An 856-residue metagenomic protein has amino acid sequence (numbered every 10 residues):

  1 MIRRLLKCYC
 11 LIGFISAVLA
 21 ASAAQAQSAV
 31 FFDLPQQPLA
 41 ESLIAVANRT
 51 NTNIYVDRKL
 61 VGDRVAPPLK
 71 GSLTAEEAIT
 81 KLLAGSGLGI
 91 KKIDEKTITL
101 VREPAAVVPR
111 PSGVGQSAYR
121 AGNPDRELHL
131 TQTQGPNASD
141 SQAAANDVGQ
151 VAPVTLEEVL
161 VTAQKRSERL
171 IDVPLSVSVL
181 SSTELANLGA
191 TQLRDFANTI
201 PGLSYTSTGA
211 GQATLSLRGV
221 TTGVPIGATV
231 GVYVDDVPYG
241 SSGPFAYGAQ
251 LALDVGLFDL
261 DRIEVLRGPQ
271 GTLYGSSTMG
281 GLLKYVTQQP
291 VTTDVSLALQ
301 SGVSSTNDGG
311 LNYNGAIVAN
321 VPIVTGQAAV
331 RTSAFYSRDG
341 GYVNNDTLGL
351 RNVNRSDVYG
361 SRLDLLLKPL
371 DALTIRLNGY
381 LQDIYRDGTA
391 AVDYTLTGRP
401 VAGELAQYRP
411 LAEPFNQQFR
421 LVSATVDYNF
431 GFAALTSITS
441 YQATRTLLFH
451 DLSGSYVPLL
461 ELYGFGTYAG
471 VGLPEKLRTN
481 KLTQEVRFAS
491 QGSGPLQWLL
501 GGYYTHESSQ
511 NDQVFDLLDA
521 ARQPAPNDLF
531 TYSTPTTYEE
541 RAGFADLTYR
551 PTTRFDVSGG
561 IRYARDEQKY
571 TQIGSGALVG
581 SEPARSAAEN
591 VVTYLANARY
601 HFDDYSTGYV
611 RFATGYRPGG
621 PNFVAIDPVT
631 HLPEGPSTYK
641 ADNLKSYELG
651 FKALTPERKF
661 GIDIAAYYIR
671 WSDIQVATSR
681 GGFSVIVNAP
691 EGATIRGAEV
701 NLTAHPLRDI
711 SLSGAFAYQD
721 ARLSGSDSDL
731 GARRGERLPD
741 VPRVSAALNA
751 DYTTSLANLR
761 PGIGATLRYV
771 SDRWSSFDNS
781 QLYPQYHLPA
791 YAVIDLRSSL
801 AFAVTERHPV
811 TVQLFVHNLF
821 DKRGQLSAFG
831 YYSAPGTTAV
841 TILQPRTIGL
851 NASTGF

Functional and structural regions predicted by a protein language model:
I98-T99, E158, L193-F196, L215-S216 (+5 more regions): N-terminal periplasmic accessory domains that precede and gate Gram-negative outer-membrane beta-barrel machines
V101, T162, R194, N198-P238: Extracytoplasmic beta-strand/coil segments of soluble accessory domains associated with Gram-negative outer-membrane
V151, Y463-S490, F530-Y532, T536 (+7 more regions): Outer membrane beta-barrel strand-and-loop segments of large Gram-negative receptors, especially TonB-dependent
D235-R267: Short acidic/polar hinge/loop motifs at secondary-structure boundaries that mediate gating or recognition
A298, N307-D387, Q418-R420, G431 (+6 more regions): Transmembrane beta-barrel wall of Gram-negative outer-membrane proteins
A316, S423-L452, H601, T607-A613 (+4 more regions): Membrane-embedded beta-barrel scaffold of Gram-negative outer-membrane proteins
T479-G501, P739-F856: Conserved C-terminal beta-signal and adjacent last beta-strands/turns of outer-membrane beta-barrel proteins
Q497-L499, T553, V557, Y668-R670 (+1 more regions): Gram-negative outer-membrane beta-barrel transporters
